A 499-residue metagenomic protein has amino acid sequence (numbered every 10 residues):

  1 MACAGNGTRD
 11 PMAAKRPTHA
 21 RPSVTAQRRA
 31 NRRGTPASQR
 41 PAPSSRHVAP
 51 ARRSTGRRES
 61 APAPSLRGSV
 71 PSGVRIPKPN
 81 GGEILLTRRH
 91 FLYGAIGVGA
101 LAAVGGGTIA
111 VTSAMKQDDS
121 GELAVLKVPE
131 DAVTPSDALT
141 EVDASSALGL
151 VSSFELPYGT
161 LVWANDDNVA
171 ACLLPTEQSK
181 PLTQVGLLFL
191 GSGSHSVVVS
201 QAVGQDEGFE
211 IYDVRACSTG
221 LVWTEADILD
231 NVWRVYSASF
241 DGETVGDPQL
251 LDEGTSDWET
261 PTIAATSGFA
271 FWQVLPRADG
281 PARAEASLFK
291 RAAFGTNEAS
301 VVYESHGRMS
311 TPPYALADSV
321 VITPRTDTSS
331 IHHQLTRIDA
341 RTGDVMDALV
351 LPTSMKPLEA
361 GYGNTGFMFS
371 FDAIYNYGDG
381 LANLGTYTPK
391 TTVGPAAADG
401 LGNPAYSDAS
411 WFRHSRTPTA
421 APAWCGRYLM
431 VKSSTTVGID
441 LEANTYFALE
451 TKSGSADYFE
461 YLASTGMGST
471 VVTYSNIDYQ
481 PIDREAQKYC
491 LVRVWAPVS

Functional and structural regions predicted by a protein language model:
M1-L86, G99-V104: N-terminal secretory signal peptides
R88-A95: N-terminal export leaders
G105-E130: C-terminal region of N-terminal signal peptides and the immediate post-cleavage residues of exported proteins
G121-E155, K180-A202, R234-D252, P281-S305 (+4 more regions): Surface-exposed loop/turn elements that mediate protein-protein interactions on large endomembrane-trafficking
E155-W163, D206-V214, T255-A264, H306-A317 (+3 more regions): Repeated scaffold domains used in trafficking and secretory/extracellular systems, primarily beta-propellers
D166-E177, T219-A226, G268-R277, A317-T328 (+3 more regions): Short beta-strand elements that form the blades of beta-propeller/WD-repeat-like and other beta-sheet-rich scaffold
S196-S218: Blade-loop segments of beta-propeller domains
I211-P281: A generic tandem-repeat structural signature
